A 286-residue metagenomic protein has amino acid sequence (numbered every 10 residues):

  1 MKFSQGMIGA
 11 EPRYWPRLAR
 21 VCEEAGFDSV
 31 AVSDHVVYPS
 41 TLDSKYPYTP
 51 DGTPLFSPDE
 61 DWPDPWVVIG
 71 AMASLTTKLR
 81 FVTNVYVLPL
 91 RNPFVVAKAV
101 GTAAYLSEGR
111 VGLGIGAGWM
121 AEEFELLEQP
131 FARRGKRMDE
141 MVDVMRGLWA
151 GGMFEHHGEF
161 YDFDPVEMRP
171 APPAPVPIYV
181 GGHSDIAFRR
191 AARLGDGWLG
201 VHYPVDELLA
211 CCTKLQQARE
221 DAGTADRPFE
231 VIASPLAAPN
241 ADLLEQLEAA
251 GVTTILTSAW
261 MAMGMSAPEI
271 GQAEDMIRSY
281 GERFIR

Functional and structural regions predicted by a protein language model:
M1-R286: Active-site-adjacent structural elements that line small-molecule/cofactor binding pockets in enzymes
